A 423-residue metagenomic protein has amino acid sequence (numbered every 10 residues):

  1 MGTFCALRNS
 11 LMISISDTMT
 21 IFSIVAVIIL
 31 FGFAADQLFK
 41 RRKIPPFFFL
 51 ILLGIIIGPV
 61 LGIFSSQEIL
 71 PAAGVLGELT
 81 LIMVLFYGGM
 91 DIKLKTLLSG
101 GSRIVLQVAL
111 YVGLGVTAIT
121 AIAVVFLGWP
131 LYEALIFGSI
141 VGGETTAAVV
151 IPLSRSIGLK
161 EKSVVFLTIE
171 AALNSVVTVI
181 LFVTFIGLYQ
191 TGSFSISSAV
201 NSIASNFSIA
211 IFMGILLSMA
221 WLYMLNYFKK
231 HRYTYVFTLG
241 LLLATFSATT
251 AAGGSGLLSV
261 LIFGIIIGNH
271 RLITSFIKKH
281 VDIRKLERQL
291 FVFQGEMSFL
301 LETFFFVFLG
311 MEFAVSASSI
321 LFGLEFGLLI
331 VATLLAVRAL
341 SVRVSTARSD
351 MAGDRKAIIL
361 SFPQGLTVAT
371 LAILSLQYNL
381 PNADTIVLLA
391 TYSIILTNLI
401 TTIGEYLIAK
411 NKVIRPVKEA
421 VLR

Functional and structural regions predicted by a protein language model:
F4-R423: Transmembrane helical cores of multi-pass secondary ion antiporters/exchangers
